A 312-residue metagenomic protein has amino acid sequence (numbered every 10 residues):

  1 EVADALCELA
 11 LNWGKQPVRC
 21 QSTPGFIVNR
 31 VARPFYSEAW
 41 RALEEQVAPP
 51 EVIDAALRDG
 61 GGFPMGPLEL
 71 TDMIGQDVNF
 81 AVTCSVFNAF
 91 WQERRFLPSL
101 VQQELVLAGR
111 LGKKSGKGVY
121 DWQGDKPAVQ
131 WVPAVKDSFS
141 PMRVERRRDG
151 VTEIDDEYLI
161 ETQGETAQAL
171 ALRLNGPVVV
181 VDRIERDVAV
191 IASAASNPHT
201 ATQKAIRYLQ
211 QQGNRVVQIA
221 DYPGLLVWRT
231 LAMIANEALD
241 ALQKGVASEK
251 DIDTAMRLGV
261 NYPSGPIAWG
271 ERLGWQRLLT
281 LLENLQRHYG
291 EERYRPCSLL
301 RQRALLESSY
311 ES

Functional and structural regions predicted by a protein language model:
E1-L9: Rossmann-like NAD(P)H-binding beta-loop-alpha module
L11-S22, F26, P34, E45-S312: NAD(P)-dependent Rossmann-like dehydrogenase/reductase catalytic/cofactor-binding core
A39, L43-E45: Hydrophobic transmembrane alpha-helices that form the pore/transport pathway of multi-pass ion and small-solute
